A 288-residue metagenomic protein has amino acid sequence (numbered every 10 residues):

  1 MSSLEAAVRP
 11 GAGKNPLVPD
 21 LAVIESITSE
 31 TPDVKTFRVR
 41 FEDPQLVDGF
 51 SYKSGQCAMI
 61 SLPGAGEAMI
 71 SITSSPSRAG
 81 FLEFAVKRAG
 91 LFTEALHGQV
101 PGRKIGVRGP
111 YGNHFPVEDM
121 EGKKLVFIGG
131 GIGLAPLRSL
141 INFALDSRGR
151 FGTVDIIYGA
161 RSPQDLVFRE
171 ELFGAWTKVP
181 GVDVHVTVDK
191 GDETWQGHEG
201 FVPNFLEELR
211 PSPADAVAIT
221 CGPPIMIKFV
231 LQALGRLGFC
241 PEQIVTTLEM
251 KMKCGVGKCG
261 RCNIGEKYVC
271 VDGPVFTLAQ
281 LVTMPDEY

Functional and structural regions predicted by a protein language model:
S2, L91-K253: FNR/FR-type flavoprotein reductase catalytic core
L4-R103, R161-S162, K190: Ferredoxin-reductase
I128, F276-Y288: Short microdomains enriched in Cys/His and/or Lys/Arg
P224-I225, E249-P274: Local cysteine-cluster metal-coordination motifs and their immediate loop/turn environment, predominantly Fe-S cluster
